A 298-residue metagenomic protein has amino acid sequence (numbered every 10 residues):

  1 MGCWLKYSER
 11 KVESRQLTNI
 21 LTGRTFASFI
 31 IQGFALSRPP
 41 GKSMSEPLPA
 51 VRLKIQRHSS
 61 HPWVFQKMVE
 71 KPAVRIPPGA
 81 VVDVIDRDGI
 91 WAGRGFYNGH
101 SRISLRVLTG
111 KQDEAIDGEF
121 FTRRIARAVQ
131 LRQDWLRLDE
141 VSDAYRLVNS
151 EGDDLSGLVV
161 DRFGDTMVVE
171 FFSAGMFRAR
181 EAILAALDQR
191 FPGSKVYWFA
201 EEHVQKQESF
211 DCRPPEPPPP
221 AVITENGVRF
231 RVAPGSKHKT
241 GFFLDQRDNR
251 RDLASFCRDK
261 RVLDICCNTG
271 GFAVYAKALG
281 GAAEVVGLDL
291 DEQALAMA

Functional and structural regions predicted by a protein language model:
M1, V12, I20, I30-I31 (+1 more regions): Short hydrophobic transmembrane-like helices used for membrane targeting/insertion
L36-G164, P218: Non-catalytic accessory regions of SAM-dependent methyltransferases
V148-D161, F177-F243, R251: Non-catalytic substrate-recognition/targeting regions of SAM-dependent transferases
P215-A298: Rossmann-like S-adenosyl-L-methionine
